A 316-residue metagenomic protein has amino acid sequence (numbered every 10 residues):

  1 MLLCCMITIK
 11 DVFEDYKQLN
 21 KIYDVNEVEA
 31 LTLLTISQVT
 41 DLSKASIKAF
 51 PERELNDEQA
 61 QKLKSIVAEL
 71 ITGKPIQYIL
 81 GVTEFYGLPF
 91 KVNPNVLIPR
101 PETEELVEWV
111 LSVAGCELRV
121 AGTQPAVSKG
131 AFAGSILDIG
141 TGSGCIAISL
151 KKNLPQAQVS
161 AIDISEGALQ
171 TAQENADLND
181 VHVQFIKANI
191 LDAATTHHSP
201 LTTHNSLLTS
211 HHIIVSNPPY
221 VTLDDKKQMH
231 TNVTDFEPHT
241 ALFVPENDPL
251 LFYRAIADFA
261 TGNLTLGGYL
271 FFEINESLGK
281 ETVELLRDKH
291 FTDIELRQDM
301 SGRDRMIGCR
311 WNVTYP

Functional and structural regions predicted by a protein language model:
M1-C5, L111-S135, A194-H212, V313-P316: Intrinsic disorder/low-complexity segments
C4-T83: N-terminal auxiliary segments of SAM/dcSAM-dependent transferases
M6, I22, N56-A60, L97-P101 (+3 more regions): Short, solvent-exposed loop/helix junctions and linker helices that flank or host conserved functional motifs
D15, L34, K62-S65, E105 (+5 more regions): Alpha-helical elements of Rossmann-like donor-binding domains used by nucleotide-donor carbohydrate transfer enzymes
N26, R53, V96-L97, K289: Helix-turn-helix-type domain boundary/helix-start signal
S43, P51, T72-I76, G81 (+6 more regions): Glycine-rich, flexible loop/turn motifs
Q61, S65-L118, A126-P155, V159-E174 (+2 more regions): SAM-dependent Rossmann-like transferase core, predominantly class I methyltransferases with a strong bias toward
N153-Q158, I162-P316: S-adenosylmethionine
